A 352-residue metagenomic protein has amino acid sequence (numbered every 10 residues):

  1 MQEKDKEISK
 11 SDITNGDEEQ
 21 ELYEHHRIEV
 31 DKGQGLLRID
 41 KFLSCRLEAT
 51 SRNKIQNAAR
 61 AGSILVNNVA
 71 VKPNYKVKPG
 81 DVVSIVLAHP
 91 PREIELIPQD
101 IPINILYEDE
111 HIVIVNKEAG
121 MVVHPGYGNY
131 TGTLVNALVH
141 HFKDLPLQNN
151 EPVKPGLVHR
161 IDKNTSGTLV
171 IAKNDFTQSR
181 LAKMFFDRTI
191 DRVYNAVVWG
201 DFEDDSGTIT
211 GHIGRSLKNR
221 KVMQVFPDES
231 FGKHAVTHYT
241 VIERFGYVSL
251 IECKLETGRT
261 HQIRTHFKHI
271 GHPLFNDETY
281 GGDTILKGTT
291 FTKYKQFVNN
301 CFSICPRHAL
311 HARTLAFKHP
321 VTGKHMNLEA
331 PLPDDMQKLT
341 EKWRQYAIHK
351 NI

Functional and structural regions predicted by a protein language model:
M1-L217, L332-R344, N351: RNA pseudouridine synthases
D17, R215, K233, G282-D283 (+1 more regions): Intrinsically disordered, low-complexity regions
N53, V225, E278-T279: A short, aromatic/hydrophobic, helix- or strand-capping loop or linear motif that either lines the entrance/gate
I85-A88, N219-V222, H234, Y294-N300: Short Pro/Gly-enriched beta-strand edge/turn motifs at strand-loop
I105, V198, H238-V241, L274: Conserved hydrophobic positions within beta-strands
V115, T265, N276: Active-site flanking residues adjacent to catalytic metal/cofactor-binding acidic residues
E151-K183, I190-D191, G214-H272, S303-I352: The conserved catalytic core of RNA pseudouridine synthases
L274-F317: RNA substrate-recognition surfaces in RNA-acting enzymes
